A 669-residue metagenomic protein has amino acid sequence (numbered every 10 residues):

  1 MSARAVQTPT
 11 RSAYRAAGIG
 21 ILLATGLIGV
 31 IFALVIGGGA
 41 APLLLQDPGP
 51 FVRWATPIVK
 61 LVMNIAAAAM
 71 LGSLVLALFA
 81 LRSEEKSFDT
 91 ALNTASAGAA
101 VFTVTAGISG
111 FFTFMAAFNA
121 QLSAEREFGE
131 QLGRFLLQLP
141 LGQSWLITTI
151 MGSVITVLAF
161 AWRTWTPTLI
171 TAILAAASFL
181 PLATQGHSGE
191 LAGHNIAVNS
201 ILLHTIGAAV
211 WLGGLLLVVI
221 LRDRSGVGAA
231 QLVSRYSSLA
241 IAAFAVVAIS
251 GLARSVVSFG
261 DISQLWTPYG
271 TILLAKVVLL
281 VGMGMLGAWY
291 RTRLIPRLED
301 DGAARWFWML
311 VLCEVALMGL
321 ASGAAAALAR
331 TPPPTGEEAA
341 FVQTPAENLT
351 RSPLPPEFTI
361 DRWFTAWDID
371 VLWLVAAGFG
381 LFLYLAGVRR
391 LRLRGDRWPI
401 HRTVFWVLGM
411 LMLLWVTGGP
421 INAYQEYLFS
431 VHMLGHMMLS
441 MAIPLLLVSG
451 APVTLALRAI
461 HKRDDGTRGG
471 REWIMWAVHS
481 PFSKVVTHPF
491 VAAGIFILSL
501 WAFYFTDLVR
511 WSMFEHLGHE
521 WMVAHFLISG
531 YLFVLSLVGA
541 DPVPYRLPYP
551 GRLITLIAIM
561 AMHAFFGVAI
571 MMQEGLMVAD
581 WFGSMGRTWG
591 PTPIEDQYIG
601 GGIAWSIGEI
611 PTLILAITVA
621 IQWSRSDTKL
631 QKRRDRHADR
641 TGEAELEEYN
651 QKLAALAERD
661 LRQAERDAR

Functional and structural regions predicted by a protein language model:
S2-R669: Alpha-helical membrane segments of multi-pass proteins
